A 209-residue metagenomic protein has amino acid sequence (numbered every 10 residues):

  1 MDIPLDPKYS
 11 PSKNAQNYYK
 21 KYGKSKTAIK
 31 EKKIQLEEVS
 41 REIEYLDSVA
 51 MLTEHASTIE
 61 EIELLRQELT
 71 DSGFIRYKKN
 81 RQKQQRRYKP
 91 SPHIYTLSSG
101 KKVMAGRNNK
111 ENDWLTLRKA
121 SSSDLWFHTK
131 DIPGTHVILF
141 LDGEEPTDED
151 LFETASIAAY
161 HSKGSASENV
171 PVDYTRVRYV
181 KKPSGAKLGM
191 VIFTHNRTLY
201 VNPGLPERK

Functional and structural regions predicted by a protein language model:
M1-K209: Extended, highly charged segments
